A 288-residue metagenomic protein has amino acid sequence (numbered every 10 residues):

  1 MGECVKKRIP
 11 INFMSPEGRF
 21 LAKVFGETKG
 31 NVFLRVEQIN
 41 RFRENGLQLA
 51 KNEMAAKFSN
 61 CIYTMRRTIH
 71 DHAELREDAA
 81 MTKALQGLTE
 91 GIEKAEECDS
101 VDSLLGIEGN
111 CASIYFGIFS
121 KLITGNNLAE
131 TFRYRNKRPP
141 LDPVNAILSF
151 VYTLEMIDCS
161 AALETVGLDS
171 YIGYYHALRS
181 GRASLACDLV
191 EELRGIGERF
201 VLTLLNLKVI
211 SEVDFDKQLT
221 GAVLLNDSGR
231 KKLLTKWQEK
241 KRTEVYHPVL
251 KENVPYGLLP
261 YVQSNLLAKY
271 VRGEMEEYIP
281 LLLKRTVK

Functional and structural regions predicted by a protein language model:
M1-N45: Trp/Phe/Arg-rich N-terminal binding region typifying the photolyase-homology
V32-K288: Active-site helix-to-loop segments that bind/position phosphate- or nucleotide-bearing substrates and donors across
